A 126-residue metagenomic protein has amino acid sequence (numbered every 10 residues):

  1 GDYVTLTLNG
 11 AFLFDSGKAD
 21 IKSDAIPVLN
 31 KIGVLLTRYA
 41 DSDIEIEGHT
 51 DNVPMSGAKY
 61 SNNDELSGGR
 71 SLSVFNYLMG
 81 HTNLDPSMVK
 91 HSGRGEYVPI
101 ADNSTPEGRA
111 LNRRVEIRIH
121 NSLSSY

Functional and structural regions predicted by a protein language model:
G1-T7: Short edge beta-strands and adjacent turn/loop segments
T7, D15-I26, K31, Y39 (+1 more regions): Periplasmic OmpA-like peptidoglycan-binding domain that tethers envelope proteins to the cell wall
